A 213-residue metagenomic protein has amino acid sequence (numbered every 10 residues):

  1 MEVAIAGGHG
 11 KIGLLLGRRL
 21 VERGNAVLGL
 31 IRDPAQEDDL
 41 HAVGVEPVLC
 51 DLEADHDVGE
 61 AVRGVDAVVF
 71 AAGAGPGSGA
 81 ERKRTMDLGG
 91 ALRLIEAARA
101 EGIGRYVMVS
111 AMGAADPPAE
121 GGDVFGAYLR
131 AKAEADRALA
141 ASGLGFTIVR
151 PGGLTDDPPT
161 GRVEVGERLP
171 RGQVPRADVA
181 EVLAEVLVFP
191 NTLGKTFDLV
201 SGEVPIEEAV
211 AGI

Functional and structural regions predicted by a protein language model:
M1-N25: N-terminal Rossmann NAD(P)H-binding glycine-rich loop of SDR-like oxidoreductase domains
I12, V68, V149, V179-L183 (+1 more regions): Non-catalytic, hydrophobic alpha-helical segments
A26-L28, P34, A74-A141, T147: Conserved Rossmann-fold NAD(P)-dependent oxidoreductase catalytic core, especially the SDR/UDP-sugar
G29-R93, A97-A100, L187-N191: NAD(P)H-binding glycine-rich loop region in Rossmannoid oxidoreductase-like domains and their noncatalytic homologs
P118, P158-G161, V186-K195: Glycine/proline-rich active-site loop of Rossmann-fold NAD(P)-dependent oxidoreductases
A141, T147-E167, L199: Flexible, glycine-rich beta-alpha linker
P170-E185, K195: Substrate-positioning beta->alpha
T196-V204: Short-chain dehydrogenase/reductase
